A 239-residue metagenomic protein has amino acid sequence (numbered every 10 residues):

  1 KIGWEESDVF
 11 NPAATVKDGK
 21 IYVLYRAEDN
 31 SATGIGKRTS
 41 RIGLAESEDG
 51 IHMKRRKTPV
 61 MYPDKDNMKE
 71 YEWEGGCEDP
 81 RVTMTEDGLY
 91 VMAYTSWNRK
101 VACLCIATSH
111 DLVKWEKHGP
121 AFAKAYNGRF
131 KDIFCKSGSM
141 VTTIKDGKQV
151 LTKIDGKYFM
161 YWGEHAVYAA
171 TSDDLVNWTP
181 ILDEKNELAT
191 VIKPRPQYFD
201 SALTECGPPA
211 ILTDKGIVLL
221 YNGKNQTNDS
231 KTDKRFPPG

Functional and structural regions predicted by a protein language model:
K1-S7, N11-G75, T83-A202, I211-G239: Beta-rich carbohydrate-recognition and catalytic domains
P80: Conserved GNAT-family N-acetyltransferase fold
